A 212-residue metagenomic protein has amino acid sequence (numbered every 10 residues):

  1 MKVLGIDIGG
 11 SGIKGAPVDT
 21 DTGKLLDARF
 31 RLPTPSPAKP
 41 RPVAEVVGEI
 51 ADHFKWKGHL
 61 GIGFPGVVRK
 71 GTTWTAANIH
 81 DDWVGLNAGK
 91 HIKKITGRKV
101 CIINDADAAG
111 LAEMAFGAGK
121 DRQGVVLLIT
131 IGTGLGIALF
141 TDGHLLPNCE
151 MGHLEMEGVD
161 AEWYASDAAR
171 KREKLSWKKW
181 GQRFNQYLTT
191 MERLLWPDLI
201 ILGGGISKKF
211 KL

Functional and structural regions predicted by a protein language model:
K2-L4, A16-T20, D27-F30, P37-R41 (+4 more regions): Glycine/GP-enriched mid-protein hinge/lid loop-to-helix segment characteristic of carbohydrate kinases
D7: Conserved catalytic-loop position in the HRD/HxD motif
G10, T22-K24: Short coil turn/linker residues within repeat-based beta-strand modules
G12, M191, P197-L212: Glycine-rich phosphate-binding loops at beta-strand->alpha-helix junctions
K14, K70-G71, I137, F210: Glycine/Thr-rich phosphate-binding loops of Rossmann-like dinucleotide-binding domains
D19, G66-V68: Active-site/binding-pocket entry motifs
A28-F30, P35-G48, D52, W56-L60 (+3 more regions): Glycine-rich phosphate-binding loop and adjoining helix at the ATP-binding site of ATP-dependent phosphoryl-transfer
L60-G66, I131-T133, L199-I206: Glycine-rich beta-strand-to-loop/alpha-helix junction loops that act as flexible
